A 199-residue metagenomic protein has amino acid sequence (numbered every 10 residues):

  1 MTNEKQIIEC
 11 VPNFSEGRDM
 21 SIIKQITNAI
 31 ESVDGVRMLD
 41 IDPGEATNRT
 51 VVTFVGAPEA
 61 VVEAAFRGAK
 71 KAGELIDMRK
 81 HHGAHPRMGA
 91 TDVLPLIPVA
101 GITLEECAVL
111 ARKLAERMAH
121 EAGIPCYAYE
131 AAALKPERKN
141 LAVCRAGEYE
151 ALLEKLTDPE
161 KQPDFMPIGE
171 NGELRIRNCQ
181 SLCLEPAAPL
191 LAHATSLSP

Functional and structural regions predicted by a protein language model:
N3-P199: Long, contiguous binding/interaction regions
